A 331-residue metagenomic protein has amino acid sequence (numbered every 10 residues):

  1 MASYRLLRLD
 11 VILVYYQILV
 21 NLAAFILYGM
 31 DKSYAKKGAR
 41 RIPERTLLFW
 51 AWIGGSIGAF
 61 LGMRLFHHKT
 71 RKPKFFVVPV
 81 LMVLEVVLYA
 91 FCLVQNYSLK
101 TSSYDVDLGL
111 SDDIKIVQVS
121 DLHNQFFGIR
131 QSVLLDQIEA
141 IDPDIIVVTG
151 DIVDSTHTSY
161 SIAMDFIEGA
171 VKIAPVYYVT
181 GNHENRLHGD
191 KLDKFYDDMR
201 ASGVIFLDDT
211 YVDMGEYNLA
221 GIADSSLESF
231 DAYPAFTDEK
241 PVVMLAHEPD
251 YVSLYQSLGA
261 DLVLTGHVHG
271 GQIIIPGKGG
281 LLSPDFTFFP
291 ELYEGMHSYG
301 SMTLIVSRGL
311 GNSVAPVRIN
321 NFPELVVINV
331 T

Functional and structural regions predicted by a protein language model:
M1-G38, M63-V83: A membrane-topology feature that recognizes alpha-helical transmembrane segments and their immediate juxtamembrane
R45-L65: Hydrophobic, aromatic-rich membrane-embedded alpha-helical segments
V83-K115: Acidic, histidine-bearing metal-coordination/catalytic regions of metal-dependent phosphoesterases
Y97, L110-I205: Membrane-embedded segments
D107-V117, V204, Y211-A220, D238-P241 (+2 more regions): Beta-strand-turn-beta hairpins that frame and shape the catalytic cleft of phosphate-ester-processing enzymes
V119-N124, G150-I152, N182-H183, T210 (+4 more regions): Active-site metal-binding loops of divalent metal-dependent hydrolases
H188, D193-V204, Y211, G215-A246 (+3 more regions): Binuclear metal-dependent hydrolase catalytic cores centered on His/Asp/Glu-rich metal-binding motifs
P249-V326: Conserved beta-sheet core of the metallophosphoesterase superfamily
